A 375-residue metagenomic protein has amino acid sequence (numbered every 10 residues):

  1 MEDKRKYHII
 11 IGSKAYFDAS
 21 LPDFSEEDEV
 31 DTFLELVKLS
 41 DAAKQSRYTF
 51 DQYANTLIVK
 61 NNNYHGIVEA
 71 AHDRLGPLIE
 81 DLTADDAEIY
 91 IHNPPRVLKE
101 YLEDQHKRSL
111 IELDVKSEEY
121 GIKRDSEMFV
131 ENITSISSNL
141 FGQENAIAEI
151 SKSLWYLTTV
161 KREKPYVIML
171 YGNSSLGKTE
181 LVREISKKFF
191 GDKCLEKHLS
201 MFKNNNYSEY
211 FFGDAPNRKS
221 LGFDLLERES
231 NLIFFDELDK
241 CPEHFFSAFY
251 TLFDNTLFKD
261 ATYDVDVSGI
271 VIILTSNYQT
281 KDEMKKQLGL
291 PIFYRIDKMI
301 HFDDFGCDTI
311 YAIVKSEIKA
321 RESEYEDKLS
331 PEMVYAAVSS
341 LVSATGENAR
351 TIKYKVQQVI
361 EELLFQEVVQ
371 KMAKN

Functional and structural regions predicted by a protein language model:
M1-E118: N-terminal accessory segments that target, anchor, or regulate ATP-driven/P-loop NTPase machines and associated
R5-D28, K164-K197: Walker A/P-loop
V37-A54, P77, E209-E237, T262-Y263 (+1 more regions): Conserved alpha-helical scaffold flanking the Walker A/P-loop in AAA+ ATPase domains
L57-D73, E227-D254, E283-I292, C307-V314: Conserved AAA+/SF3 P-loop NTPase catalytic/coupling segment centered on the Walker-B
N93-K99, N217-L221, E237-F245, F253-D308 (+1 more regions): Canonical AAA+ ATPase core
D114-S126, N139-E144, V160-K161, D192 (+3 more regions): Conserved C-terminal "switch" segment of AAA+ ATPases
S126-I168, V359-V368: Pre-Walker A (pre-P-loop) alpha-helix and adjacent loop at the N terminus of AAA/AAA+ ATPase modules, a conserved
K188-P216: AAA+/P-loop NTPase substrate/partner-engagement loops
